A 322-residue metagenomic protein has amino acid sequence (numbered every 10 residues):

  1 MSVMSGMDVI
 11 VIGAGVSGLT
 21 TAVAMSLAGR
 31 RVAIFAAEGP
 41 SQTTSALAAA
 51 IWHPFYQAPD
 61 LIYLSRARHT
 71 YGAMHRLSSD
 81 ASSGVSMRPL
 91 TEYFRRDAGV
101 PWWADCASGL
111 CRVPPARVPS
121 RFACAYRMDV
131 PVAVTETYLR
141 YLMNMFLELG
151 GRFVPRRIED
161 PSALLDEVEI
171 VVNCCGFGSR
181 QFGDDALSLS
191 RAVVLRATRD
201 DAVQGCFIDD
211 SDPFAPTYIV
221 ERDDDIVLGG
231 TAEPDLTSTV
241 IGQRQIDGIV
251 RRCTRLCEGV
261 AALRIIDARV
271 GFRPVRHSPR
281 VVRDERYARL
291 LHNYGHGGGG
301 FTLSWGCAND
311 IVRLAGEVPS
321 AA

Functional and structural regions predicted by a protein language model:
S5-G15: Beta1/beta-strand and adjacent pyrophosphate-binding region of the FAD-binding site in flavoprotein oxidoreductases
I12, E167-G176, A308: Short hydrophobic core segments
V16, T20-A28, I34-A37, S45-A46 (+4 more regions): Active-site substrate-recognition segment that forms the wall of the catalytic cavity or substrate channel
A24-S86: Conserved FAD-binding subdomain of flavin-dependent enzymes
P59-H69, A125-Y141, V240-R244, T302-L303: Short beta-strand to alpha-helix junction loop
G72-G150, V275-R276: Flavin (FAD/FMN) cofactor-binding and adjacent substrate-gating region of FAD-dependent oxidoreductase domains
T137, Y141, L263-A322: C-terminal catalytic lobe of FAD-dependent flavoproteins
G151-L165: A conserved short coil-to-beta-strand element within the FAD-binding core of flavoproteins
